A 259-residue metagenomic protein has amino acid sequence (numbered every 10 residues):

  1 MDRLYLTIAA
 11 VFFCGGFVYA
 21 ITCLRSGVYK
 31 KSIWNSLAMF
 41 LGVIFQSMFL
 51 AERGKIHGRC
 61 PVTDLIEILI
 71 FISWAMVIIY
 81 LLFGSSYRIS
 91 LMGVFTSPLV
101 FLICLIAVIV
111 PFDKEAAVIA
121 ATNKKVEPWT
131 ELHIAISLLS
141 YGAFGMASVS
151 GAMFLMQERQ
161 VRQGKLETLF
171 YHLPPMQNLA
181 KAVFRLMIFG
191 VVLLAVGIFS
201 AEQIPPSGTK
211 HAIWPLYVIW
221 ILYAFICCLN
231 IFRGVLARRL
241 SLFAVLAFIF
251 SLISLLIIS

Functional and structural regions predicted by a protein language model:
D2-A116, I136-M156, N178-Q203, H211-S259: Hydrophobic cores of alpha-helical transmembrane segments in multi-pass integral membrane proteins
L41, M48, T122-K125, R162: N-proximal short alpha-helices
G54-H57, T122-K124, Y171: Short, functionally important structural connectors and interaction interfaces within domains
C60, V126, T130, P174-Q177: Membrane-helix interfacial "entry" motifs
E115-T130: Interhelical loops and loop-helix junctions of multi-pass membrane transporters/channels
V126-I136, S140: Surface-exposed beta-loop interaction hotspot
A152-Q177: Cytosolic, membrane-interface loops and tails of multi-pass inner-membrane proteins
